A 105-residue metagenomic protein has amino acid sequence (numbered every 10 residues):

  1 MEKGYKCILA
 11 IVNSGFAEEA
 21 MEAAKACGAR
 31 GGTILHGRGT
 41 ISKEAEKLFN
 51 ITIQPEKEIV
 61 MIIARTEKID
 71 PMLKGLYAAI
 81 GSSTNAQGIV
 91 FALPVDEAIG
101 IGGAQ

Functional and structural regions predicted by a protein language model:
M1-Q105: Positively charged, small/polar-rich N-terminal and surface patches that mediate targeting and assembly and bind
